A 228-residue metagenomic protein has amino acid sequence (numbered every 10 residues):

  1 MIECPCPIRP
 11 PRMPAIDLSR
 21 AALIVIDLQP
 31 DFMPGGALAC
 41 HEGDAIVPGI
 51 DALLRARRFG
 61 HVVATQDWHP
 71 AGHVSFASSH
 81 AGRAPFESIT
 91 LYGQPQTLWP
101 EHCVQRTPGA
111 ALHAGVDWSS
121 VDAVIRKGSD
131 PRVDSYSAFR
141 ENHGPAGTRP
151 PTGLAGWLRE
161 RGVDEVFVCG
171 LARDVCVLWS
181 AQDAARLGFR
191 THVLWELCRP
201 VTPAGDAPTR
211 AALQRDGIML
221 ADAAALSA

Functional and structural regions predicted by a protein language model:
A21-D27, F32: Short, hydrophobic/glycine-enriched beta-strand segments
I26, Q66, W195: Active-site flanking residues adjacent to catalytic metal/cofactor-binding acidic residues
G36-G43, A138-G144: Short glycine-enriched, charge-decorated loop/helix-capping segments at active-site entrances that position
P48-E165: Active-site alpha/beta core segments
L53, V175-R186: Histidine-anchored nucleotide/phosphate-binding helix
D117-S120, A204-A228: Structural recognition of alpha->loop->beta junctions
V163-C176, W195-C198: Glycine-rich anion-binding loop/nest that anchors nucleotide
V193-D206: Short, flexible loop segments at boundaries between secondary-structure elements
